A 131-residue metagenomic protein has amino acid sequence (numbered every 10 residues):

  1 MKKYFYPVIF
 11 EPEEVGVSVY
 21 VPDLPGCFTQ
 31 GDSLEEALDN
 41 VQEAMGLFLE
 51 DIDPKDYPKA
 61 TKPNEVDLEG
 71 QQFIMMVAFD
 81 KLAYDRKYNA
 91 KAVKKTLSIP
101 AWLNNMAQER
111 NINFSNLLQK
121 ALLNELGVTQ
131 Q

Functional and structural regions predicted by a protein language model:
M1-F5, E43-R110, N116-Q131: Short, charged, surface-exposed hinge/linker loops at domain edges that act as mobile lids or interdomain connectors
M1-V15, Y20, F73: N-terminal segment of the canonical double-stranded RNA-binding domain
P22-P25, P100: Short, proline-centered helix/strand-breaking motifs
P25-L34: A short, exposed loop/beta-hairpin motif centered on an aromatic-Gly-Thr core
